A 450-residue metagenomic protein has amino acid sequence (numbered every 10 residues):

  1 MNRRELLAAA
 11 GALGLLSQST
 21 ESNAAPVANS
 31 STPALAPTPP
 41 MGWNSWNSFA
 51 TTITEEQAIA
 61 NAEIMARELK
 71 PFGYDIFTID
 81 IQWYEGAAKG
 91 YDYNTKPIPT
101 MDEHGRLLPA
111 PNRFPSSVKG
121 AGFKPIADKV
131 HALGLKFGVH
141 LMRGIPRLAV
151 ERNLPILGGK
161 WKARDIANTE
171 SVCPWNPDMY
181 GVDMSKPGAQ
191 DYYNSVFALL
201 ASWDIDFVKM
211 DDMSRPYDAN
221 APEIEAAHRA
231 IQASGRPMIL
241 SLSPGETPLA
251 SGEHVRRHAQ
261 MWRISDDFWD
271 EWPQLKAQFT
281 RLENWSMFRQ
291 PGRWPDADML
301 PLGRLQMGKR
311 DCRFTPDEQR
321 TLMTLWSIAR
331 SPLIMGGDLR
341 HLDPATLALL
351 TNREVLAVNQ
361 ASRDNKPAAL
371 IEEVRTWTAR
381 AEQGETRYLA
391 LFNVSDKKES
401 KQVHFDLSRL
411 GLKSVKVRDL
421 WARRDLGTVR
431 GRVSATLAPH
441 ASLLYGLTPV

Functional and structural regions predicted by a protein language model:
E5-A24: N-terminal export signals
Q18-P39: C-terminal segment of N-terminal export signals and the immediately downstream linker at the start of the mature
P40-S45, D75-D80, F137-H140, D206-D211 (+6 more regions): Structural recognition of the beta-strand scaffold that forms the well-ordered cores of secreted hydrolase catalytic
E68-I126, L133-N194, A198-A201, I205-F207 (+2 more regions): Aromatic-lined carbohydrate-binding/catalytic grooves of carbohydrate-active enzymes
A167-S171, M184-S185, D191, A233-D338: Glycan-recognition surfaces
R320, W326-A329, I334-G336, L370-L410: Carbohydrate-binding surface patches
T324-P367: Catalytic cores of secreted or luminal carbohydrate-active enzymes
V429-V450: C-terminal beta-strand-rich structural cap/linker in extracellular carbohydrate-active enzymes
